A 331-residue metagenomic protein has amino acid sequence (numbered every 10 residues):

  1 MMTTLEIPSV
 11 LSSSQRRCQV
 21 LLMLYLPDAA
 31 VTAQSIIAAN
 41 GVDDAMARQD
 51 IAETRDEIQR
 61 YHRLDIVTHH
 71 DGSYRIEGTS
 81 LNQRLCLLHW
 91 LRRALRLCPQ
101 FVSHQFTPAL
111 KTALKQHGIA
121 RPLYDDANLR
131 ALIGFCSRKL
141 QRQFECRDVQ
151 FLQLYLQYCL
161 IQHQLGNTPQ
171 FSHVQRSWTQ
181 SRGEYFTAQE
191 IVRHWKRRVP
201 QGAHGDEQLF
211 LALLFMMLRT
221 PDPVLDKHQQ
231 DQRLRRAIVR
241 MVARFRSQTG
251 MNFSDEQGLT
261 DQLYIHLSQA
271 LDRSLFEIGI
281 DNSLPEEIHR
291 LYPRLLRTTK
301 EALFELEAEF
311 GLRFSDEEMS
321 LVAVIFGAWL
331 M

Functional and structural regions predicted by a protein language model:
M2-M331: A cross-family "folded-core" feature that marks the main globular domain of proteins
